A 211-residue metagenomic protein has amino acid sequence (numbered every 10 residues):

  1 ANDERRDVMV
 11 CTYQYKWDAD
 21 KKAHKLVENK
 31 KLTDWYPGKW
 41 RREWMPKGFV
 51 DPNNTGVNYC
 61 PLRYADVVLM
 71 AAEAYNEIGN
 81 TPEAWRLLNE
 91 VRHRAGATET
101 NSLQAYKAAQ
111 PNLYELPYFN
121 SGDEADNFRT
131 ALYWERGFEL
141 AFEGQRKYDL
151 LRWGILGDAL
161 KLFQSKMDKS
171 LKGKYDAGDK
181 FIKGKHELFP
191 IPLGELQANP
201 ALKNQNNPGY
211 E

Functional and structural regions predicted by a protein language model:
E4-E211: Acidic/polar-rich alpha-helix caps and helix-coil junctions
